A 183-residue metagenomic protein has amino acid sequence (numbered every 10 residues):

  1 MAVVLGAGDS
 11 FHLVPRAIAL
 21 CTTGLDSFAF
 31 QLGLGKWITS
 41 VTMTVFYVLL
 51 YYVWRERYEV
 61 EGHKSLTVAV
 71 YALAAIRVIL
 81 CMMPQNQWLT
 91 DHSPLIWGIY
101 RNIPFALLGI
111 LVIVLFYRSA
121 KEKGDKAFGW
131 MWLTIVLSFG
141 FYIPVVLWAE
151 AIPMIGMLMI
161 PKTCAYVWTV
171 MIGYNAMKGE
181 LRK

Functional and structural regions predicted by a protein language model:
A7-T22, A74-S93, I135-G156: C-terminal ends of transmembrane alpha-helices and the immediately adjacent extracellular/lumenal or cytosolic loop
F11-F28, L32-T67, I79-C81, F116 (+1 more regions): Internal transmembrane alpha-helix with an interfacial aromatic "cap," most often the third helix
L25-K36, T90-I103, I152-K162: Non-cytosolic membrane-interface motifs at loop->transmembrane helix junctions
I38-F46, Y100-L108, I160-W168: Membrane-embedded alpha-helical segments of multi-pass membrane proteins, especially the transmembrane helices
V48-W54, I79-Q85, I103-G129, F141-W148 (+1 more regions): Alpha-helical transmembrane segments in multipass membrane proteins, preferentially the mid-helix core
W54-L66, S93-P94, Y117-G129, L181-R182: Membrane-interface helix-boundary motifs at transmembrane edges
L66-Y71, T90-G109, D125-W132, M159: A loop-to-helix transmembrane entry motif
F141-K183: Long hydrophobic alpha-helical segments typical of transmembrane helices together with their membrane-interfacial
